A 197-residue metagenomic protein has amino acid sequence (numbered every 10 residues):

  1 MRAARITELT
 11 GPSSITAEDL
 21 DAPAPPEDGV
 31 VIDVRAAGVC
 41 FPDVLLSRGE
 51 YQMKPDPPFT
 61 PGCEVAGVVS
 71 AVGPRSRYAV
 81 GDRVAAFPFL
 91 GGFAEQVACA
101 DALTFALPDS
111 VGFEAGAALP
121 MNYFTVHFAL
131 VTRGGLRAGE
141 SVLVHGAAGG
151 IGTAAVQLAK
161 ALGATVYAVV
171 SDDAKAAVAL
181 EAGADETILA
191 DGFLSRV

Functional and structural regions predicted by a protein language model:
R2, T16, D33, A66-V68 (+1 more regions): Residues located in well-ordered beta-strands
D21-V39, E50-G91: Glycine-rich beta-strand-centered segment in the early N-terminal region that forms part of a ligand/cofactor-binding
P42-R48: Cytochrome P450 core scaffold surrounding the K-helix E-X-X-R motif and the conserved "meander" helix-loop region
L45, R83-A148: NAD(P)H dinucleotide-binding glycine-rich loop of Rossmann-like/cofactor-binding domains, especially the beta1-alpha1
A79-V80, V156-Q157, A177: Alpha-helical segments flanking ligand/cofactor-binding loops in enzyme cores
V144, K160-V197: Adenosine-nucleotide cofactor-binding segment
G152-T153: N-terminal Rossmann-fold NAD(P) dinucleotide-binding loop
